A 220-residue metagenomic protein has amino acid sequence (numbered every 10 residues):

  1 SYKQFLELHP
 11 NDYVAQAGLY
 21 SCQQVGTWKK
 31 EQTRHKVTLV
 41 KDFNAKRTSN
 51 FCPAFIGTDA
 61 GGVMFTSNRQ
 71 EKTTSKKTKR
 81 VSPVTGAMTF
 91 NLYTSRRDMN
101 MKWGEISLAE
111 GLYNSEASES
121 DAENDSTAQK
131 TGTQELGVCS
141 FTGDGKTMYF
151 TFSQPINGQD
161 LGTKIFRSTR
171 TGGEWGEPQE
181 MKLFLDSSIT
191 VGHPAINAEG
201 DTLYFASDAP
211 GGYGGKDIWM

Functional and structural regions predicted by a protein language model:
Q4-M220: Short, conserved micro-motifs composed of acidic
